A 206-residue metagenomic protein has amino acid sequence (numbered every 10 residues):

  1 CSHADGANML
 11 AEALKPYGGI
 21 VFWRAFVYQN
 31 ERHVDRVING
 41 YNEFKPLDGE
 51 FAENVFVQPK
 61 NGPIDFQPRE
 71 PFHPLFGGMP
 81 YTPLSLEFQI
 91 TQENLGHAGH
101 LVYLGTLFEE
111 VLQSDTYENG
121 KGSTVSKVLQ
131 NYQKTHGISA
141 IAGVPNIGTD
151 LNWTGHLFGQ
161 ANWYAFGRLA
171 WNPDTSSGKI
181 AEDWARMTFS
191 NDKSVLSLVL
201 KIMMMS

Functional and structural regions predicted by a protein language model:
S2-S206: Substrate-binding groove of N-acetylhexosamine-processing glycoside hydrolases
